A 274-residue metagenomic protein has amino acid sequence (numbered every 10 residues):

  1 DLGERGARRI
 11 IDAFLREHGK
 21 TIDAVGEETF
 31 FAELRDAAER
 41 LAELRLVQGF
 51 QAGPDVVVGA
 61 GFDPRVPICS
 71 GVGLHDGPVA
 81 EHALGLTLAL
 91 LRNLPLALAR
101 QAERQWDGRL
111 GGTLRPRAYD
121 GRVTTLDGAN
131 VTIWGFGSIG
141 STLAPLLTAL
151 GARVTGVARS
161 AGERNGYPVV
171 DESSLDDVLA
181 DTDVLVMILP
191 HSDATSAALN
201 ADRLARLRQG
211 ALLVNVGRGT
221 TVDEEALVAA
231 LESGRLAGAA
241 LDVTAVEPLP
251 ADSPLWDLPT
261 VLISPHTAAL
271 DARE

Functional and structural regions predicted by a protein language model:
D1-C69, N200: An N-terminal-biased, well-structured beta-alpha scaffold segment characteristic of Rossmann-like dinucleotide-binding
A37-R40, V56-P64, S160-P168, L249-D257: Short loop/helix-cap segments at secondary-structure boundaries that form the rim of catalytic
V66, V72-N130: Phosphate-binding beta-alpha-beta segment of Rossmann-like dinucleotide-binding domains, i.e., the NAD(P)
C69-S70, L74, P78, H82 (+2 more regions): C-terminal helix-to-coil terminal segments
T132-G135: Conserved N-terminal Rossmann-fold NAD(P)-binding element of oxidoreductases
I139: Hydrophobic/small residue at the entry helix of a nucleotide-binding pocket
A149-N165: NAD(P)-binding Rossmann-fold cofactor-contacting core
S160-P254: Rossmann-like adenosine-cofactor binding region
